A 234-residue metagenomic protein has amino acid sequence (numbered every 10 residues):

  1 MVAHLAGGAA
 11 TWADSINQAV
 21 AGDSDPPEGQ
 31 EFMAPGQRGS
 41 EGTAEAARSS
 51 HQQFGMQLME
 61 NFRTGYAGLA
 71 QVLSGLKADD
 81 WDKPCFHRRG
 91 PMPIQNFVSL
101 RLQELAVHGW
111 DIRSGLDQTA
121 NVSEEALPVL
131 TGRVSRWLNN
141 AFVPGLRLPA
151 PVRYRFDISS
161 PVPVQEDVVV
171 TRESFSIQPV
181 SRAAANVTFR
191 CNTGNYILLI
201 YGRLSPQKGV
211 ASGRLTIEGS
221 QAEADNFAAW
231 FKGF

Functional and structural regions predicted by a protein language model:
H4, L58-G65, F97-R101, A185: Amphipathic alpha-helix face/heptad-repeat signature
A10-V72: Short, helix-capping/interhelical loops that line the mouth of catalytic, cofactor-, or ligand-binding pockets
L58, K83-P91, V107-E124, K208: Domain-scale activation on soluble regions of proteins
Y66-F97: Acidic interhelical loop/turn segments
F97-Q165, A229-F234: Acidic, aliphatic-rich amphipathic alpha-helical segments
P151-T193: Glycine/small-residue-rich hydrophobic helix-like segments
S181-F234: C-terminal interaction segments
